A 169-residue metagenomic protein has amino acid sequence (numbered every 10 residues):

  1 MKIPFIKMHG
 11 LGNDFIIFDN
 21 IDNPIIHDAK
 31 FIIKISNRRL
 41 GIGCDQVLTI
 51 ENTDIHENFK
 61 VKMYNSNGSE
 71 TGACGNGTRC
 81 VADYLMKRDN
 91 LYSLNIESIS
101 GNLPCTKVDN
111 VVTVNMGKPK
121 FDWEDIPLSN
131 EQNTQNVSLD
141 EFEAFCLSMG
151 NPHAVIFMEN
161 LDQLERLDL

Functional and structural regions predicted by a protein language model:
M1-N110, V155-L169: A glycine-rich beta-to-alpha transition motif near the start of alpha/beta enzyme domains, typified by
N90, E97-M158, D162-R166: ATP-dependent small-molecule kinase catalytic core of the GHMP/sugar-kinase superfamily and closely related
